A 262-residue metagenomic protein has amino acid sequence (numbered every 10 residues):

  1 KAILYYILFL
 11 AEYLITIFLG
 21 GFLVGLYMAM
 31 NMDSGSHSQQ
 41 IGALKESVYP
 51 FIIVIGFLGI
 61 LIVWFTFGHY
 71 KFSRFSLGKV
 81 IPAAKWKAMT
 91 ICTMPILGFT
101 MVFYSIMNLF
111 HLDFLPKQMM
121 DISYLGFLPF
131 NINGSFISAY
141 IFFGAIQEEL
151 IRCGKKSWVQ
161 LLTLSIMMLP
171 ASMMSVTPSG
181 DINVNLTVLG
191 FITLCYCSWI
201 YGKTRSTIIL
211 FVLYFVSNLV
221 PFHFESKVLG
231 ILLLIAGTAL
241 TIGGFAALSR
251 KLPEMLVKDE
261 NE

Functional and structural regions predicted by a protein language model:
K1-A11, Q39-I53, H69-V102, M119-L125 (+1 more regions): Interfacial transmembrane-helix boundary/kink motif in multi-pass membrane proteins
Y5, F9, Q160-M168, T207-P221: Central hydrophobic cores of alpha-helical transmembrane segments in multi-pass integral membrane proteins
I7-H69, L125-G126, I231-T238: Alpha-helical transmembrane segments in multi-pass membrane proteins
F18, I182-A239: Functionally important transmembrane alpha-helices
A29-Q40, F75-S76, N108-M119, T177-D181 (+1 more regions): Membrane-interface helix termini and inter-helical loops of multi-pass transporters
P50-F57, S165-L169, G190, F215-N218: Residue-level recognition of pore/gate-forming positions within transmembrane alpha-helices of multi-pass
G59, M94-G98, P116-T177: Function-critical hydrophobic alpha-helical transmembrane segments in multi-pass membrane proteins
G68-S73, A246-N261: Membrane-interface capping segments at transmembrane-helix boundaries
